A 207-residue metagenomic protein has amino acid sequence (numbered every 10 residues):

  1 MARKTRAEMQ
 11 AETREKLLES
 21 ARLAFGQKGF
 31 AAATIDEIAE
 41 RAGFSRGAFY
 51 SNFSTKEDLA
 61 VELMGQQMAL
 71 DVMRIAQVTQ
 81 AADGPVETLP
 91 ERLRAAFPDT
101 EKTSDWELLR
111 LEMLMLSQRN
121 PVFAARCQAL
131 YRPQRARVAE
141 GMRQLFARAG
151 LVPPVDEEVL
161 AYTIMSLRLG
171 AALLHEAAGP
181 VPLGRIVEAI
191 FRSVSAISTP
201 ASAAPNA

Functional and structural regions predicted by a protein language model:
M1-E12, P200-A207: N-terminal intrinsically disordered/low-complexity leader segments
Q10-A21, I38, L63-Q67, D71 (+1 more regions): Generic hydrophobic, amphipathic alpha-helix propensity
K16, S20-E62: Helix-turn-helix
K16, S20-Q27, R74-V78, L109 (+3 more regions): Solvent-exposed, amphipathic alpha-helical segments
T55, L116-P121: Short loop-to-helix capping motifs
E62, M73-E107, P153, E157-I164: Hydrophobic alpha-helical connector segments
V72-Q77, K102-L108, P121-R148, R185-A189: Amphipathic alpha-helical packing segments from all-alpha helical-bundle domains
A124-Q128, F146-I197, A201-A207: Hydrophobic/aromatic-rich alpha-helical bundle segments in the mid-to-C-terminal region
